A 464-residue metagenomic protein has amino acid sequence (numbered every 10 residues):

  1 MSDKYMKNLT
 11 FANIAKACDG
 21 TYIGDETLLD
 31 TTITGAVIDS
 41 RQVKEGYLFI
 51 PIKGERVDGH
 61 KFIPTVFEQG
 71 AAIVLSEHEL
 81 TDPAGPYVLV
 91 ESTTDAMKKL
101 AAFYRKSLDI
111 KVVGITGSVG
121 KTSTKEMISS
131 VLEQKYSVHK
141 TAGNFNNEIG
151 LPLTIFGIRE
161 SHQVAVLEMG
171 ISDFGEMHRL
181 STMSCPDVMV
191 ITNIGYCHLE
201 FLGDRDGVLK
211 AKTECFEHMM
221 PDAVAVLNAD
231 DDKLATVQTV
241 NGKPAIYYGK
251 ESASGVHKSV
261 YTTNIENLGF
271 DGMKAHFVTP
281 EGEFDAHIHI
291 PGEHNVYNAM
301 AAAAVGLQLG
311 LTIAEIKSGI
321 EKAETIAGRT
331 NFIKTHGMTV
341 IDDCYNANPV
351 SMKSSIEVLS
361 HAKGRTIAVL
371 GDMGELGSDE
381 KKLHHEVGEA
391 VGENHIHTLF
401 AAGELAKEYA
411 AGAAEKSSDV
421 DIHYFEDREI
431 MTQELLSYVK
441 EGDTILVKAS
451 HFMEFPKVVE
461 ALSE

Functional and structural regions predicted by a protein language model:
M1-K99, F103, P291, H361 (+3 more regions): N-terminal leader/targeting and accessory segments in enzymes
M1-Y22, L48, F201, T213 (+5 more regions): ATP-dependent carboxylate-amine ligase
A12-K16, A96-A229, K233-K243, G306 (+2 more regions): Phosphate-binding loop of NTP-binding sites
I14, Y47, V66, L100 (+13 more regions): Residue-level signal for inorganic ion chemistry
V74-T81, A229-K233, K250-A253, G403-K407 (+1 more regions): Short, polar loop motifs at secondary-structure junctions
A84-S92, G242-Y247, H257-V260, D419-I422: Active-site regions of enzymes building and remodeling cell-envelope glycoconjugates
T124-I128, E266-F284, R329: Acidic-glycine-rich active-site phosphate/pyrophosphate-binding loop
H178, A286-E293: A short glycine-threonine-serine/GTX helix/turn-capping micro-motif
